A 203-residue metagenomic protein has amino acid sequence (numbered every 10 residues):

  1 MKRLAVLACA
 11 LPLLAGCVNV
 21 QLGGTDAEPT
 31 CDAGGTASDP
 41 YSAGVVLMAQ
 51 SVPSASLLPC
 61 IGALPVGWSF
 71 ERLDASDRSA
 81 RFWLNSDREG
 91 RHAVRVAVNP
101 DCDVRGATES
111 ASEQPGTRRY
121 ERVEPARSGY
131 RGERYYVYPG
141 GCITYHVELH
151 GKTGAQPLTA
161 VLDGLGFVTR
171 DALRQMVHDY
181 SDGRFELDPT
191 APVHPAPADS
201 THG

Functional and structural regions predicted by a protein language model:
M1-A10: N-terminal export and membrane-targeting signals
A10, G23-T25, P53, R95 (+1 more regions): Residue-level signal for mature regions of secreted extracellular proteins and peptides
L13-G16: C-terminal motif of bacterial Sec signal peptides marking the signal peptidase cleavage site
V18-V20: Bacterial signal peptide processing site
L22, L73, E148: Surface loops and adjacent helix of pleckstrin homology
L22-G34, S42: N-terminal hydrophobic targeting segments that direct proteins to the cell envelope
G35-Y130: Short, solvent-exposed recognition patches
Q114-G203: A short, solvent-exposed beta-edge/loop patch
